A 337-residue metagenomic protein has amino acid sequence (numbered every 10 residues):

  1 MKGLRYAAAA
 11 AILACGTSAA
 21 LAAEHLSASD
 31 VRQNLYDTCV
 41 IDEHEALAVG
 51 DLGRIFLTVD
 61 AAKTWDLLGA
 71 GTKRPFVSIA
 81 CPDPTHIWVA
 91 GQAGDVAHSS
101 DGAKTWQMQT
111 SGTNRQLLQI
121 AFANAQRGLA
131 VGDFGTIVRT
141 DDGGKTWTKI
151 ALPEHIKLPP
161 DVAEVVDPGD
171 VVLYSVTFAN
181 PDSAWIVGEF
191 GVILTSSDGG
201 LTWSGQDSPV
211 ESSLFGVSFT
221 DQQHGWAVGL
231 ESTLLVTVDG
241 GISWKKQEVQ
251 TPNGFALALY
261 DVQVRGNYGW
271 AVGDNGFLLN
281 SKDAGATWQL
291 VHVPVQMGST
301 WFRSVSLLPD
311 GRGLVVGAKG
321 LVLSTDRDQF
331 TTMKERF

Functional and structural regions predicted by a protein language model:
M1-A8: Bacterial N-terminal signal peptides that target proteins for export
A9-G16: Bacterial N-terminal signal peptides
L21-F337: Residue-level hotspots at or immediately adjacent to binding/recognition sites across diverse folds
